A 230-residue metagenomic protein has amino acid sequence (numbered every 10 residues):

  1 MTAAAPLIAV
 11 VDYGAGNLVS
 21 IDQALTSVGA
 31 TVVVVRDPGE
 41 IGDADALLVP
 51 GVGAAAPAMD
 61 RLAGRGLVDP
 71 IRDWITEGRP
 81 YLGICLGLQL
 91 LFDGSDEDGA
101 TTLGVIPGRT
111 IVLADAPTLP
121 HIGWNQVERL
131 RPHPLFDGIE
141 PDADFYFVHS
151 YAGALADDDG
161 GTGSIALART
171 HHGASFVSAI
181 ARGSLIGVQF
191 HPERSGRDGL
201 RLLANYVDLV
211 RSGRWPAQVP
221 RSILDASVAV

Functional and structural regions predicted by a protein language model:
T2-A5, L185-V230: Acyltransferase
P6-G29, E193: N-terminal beta1-alpha1 ligand-phosphate binding loop
A44: An anion/phosphate-binding loop that grips the pyrophosphate of nucleotide cofactors and donors
L48-P50: Structural motif
V52-W124: Cysteine-nucleophile active-site neighborhood
D93-H172: Pocket-forming structural segment of enzyme catalytic cores
D142, A181-I186: Beta-strand-turn-beta hairpins that frame and shape the catalytic cleft of phosphate-ester-processing enzymes
A174-A181: Short, surface-exposed beta-strand/loop micro-motifs that present aromatic residues
